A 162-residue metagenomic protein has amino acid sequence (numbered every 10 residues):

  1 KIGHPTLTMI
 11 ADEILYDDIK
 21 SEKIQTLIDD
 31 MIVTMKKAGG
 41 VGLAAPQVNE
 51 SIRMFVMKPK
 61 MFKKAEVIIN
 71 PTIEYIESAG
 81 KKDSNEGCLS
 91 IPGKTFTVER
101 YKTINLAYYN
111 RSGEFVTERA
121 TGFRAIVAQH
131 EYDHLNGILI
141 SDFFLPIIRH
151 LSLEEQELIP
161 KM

Functional and structural regions predicted by a protein language model:
K1-Q129, D133-M162: Active-site rim/adjacent substrate-binding subdomains
